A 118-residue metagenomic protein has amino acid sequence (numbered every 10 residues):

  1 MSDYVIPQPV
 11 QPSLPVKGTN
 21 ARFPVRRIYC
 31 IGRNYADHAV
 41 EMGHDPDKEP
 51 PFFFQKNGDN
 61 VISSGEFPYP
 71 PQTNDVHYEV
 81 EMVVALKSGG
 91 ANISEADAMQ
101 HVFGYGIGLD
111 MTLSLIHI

Functional and structural regions predicted by a protein language model:
S2-G106: Extended, compositionally biased flexible segments
L113: Non-cofactor substrate-recognition interfaces
I116-I118: Conserved small/polar residues in nucleotide/adenosyl-binding loops
